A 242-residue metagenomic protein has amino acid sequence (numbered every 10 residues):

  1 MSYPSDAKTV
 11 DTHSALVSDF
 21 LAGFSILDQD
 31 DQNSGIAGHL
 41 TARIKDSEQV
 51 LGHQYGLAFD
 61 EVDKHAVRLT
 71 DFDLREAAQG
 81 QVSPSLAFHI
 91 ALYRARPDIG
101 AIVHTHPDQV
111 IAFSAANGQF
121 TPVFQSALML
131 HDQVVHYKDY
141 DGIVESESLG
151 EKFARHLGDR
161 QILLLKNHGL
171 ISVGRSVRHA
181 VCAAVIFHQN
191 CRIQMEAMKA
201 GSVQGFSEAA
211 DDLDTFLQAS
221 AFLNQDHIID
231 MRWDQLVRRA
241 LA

Functional and structural regions predicted by a protein language model:
M1-A242: Glycine-rich flexible loops
